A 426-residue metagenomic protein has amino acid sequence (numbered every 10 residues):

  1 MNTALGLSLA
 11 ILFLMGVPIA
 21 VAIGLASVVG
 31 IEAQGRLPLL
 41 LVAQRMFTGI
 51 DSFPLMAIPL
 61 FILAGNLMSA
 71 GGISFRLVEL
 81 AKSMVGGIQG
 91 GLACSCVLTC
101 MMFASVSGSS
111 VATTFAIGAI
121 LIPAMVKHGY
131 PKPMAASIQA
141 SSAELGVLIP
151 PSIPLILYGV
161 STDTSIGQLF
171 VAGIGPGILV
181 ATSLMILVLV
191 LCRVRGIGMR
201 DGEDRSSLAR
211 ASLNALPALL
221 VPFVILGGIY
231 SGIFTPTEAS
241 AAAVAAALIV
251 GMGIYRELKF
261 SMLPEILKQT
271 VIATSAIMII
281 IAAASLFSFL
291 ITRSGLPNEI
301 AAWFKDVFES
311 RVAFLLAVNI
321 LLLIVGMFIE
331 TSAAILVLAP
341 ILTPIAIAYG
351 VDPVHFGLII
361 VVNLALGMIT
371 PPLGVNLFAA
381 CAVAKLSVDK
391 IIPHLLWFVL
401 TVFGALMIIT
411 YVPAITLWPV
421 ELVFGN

Functional and structural regions predicted by a protein language model:
M1-N426: Alpha-helical transmembrane segments of multi-pass membrane transport proteins
